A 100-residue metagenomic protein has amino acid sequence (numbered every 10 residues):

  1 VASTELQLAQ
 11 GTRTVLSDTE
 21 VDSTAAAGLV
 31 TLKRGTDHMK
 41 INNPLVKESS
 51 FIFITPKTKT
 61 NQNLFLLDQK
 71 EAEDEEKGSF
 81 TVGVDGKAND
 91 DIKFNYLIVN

Functional and structural regions predicted by a protein language model:
V1-N100: Extracellular receptor-binding modules and their adjoining Ser/Thr/Gly/Asp/Asn-rich linkers
